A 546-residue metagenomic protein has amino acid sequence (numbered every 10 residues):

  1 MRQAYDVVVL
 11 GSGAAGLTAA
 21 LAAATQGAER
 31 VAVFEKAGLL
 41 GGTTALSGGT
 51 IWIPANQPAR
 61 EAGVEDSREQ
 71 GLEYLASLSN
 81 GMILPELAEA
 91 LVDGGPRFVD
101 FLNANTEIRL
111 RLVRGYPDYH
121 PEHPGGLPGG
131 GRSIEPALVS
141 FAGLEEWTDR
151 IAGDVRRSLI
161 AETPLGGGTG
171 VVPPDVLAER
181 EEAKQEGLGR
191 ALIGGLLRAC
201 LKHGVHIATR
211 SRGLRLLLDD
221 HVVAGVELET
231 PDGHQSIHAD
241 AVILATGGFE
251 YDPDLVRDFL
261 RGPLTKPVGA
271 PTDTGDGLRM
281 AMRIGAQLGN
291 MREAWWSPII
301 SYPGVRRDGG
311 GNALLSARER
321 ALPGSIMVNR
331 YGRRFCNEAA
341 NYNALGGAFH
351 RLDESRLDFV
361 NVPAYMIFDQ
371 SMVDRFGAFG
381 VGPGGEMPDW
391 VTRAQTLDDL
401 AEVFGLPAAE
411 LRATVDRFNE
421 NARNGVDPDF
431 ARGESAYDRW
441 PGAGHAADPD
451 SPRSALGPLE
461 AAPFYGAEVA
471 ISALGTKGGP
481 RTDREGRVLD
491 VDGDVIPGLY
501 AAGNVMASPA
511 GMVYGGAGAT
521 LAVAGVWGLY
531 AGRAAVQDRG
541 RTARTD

Functional and structural regions predicted by a protein language model:
M1-V7, T25-A28, A510, Y514 (+2 more regions): Extreme N-terminal leader/targeting segments of oxidoreductases
V7-V33: N-terminal Rossmann-like FAD-binding beta1-loop-alpha1 element of flavoenzymes
A37-G63, E73: Conserved N-terminal glycine-rich FAD pyrophosphate-binding loop of Rossmann-like flavoproteins
V92-D232, S301-Y302, V415, A422-P449: Conserved redox-cofactor binding core of oxidoreductases
P121, P128-G129, L138-G166, G170 (+3 more regions): An anion/pyrophosphate-binding glycine-rich loop and adjacent beta-alpha core in soluble alpha-beta enzymes
A183-R190, K202, T230-V305, D353 (+2 more regions): Glycine-rich loop(s) and the adjacent beta-strand/alpha-helix scaffold that form part
R215-V222, E410-P509, V513: A glycine-rich dinucleotide-binding beta-alpha-beta segment and adjacent secondary-structure elements that constitute
S355-P463, A534, D538, T545-D546: Helix-rich C-terminal "cap"/substrate-channel and partner-interaction subdomain that packs against the flavin-binding
